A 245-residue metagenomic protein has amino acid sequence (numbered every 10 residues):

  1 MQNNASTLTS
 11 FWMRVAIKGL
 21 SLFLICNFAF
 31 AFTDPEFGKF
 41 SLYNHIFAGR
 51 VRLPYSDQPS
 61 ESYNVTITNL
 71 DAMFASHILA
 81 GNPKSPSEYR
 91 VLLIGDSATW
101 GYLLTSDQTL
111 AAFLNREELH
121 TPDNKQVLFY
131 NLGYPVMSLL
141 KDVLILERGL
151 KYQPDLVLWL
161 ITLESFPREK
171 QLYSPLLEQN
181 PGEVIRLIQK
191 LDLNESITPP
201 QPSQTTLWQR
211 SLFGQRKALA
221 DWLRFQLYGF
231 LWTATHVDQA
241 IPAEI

Functional and structural regions predicted by a protein language model:
M1-F11: N-terminal Lys/Arg-rich, disordered targeting/topogenic segments
R14-F32: Hydrophobic membrane-insertion alpha-helices, especially the h-region of bacterial N-terminal signal peptides
F32-P122, I241, I245: Membrane/wall-proximal cationic-aromatic binding patches
F40, L140-I245: Interaction-surface signature
S76-P175, Q179: Membrane-embedded segments
